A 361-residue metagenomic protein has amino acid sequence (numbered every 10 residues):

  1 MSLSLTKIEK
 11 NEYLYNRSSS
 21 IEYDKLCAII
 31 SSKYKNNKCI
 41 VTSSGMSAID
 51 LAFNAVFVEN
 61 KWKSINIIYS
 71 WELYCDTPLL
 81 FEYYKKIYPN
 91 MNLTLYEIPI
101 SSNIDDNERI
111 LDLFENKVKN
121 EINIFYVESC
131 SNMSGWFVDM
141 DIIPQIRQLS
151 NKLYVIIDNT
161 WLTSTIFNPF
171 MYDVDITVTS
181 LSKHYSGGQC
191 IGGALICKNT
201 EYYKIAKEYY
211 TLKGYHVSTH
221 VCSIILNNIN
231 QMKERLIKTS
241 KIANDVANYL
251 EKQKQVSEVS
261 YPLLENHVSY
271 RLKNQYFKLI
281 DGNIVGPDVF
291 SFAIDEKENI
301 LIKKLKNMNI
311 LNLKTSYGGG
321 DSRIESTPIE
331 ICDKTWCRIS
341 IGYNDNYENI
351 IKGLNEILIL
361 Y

Functional and structural regions predicted by a protein language model:
M1-A28, N37: A glycine-/small-polar-enriched, mobile loop at the entrance of the PLP active site in fold-type I
M1-I8, A206-Y209, L313-G320: Mobile, glycine-enriched helix-loop/loop "lid" segments at the mouths of ligand-binding/catalytic clefts that gate
S2-K10, E108-L113, Y270-D281: Charged, glycine/proline-rich intrinsically disordered loops and linkers
S2-T6, S18, N36, Y88-E97 (+4 more regions): PLP-dependent enzyme catalytic core of the Aspartate aminotransferase-like
L3-K10, Y126, I156, M171 (+1 more regions): N-terminal capping/interface segment
I29-E251, Q255, S260, N266: Conserved PLP-enzyme active-site core in the AAT-like
E258-L358: Conserved C-terminal alpha-helix-loop-beta "cap" of PLP-dependent enzymes that closes/shapes the active-site mouth
